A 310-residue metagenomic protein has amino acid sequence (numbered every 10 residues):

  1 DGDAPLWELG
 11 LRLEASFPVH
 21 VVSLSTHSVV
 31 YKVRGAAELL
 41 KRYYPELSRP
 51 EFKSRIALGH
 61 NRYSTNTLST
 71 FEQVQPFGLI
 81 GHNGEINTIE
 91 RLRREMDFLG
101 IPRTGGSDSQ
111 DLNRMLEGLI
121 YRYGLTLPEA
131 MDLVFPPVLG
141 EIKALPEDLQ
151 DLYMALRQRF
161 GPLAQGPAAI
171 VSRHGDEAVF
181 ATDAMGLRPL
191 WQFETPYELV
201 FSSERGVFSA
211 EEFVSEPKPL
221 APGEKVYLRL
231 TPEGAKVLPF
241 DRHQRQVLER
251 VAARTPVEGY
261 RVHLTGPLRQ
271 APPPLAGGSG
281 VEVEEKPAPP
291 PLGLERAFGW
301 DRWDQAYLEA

Functional and structural regions predicted by a protein language model:
D1-A310: Conserved short alpha-helical segments that host acidic/polar catalytic motifs at enzyme active sites
